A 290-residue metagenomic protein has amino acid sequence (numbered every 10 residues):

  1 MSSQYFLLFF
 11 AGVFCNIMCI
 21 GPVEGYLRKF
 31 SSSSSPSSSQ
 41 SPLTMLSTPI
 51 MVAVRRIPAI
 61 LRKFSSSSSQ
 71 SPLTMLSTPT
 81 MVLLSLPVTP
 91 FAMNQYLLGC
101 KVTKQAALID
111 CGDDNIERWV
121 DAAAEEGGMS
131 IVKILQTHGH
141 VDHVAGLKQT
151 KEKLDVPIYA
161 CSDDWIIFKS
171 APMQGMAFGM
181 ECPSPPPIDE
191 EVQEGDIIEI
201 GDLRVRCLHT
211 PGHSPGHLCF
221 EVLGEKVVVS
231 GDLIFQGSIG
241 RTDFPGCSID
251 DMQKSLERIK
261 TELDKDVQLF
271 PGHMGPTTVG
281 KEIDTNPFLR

Functional and structural regions predicted by a protein language model:
Y5-C15, C19, G25-K29, P36 (+2 more regions): N-terminal chloroplast transit peptides
F30, R62-S66, L73-M81: N-terminal mitochondrial targeting presequences
S77-G127, F220-S230: Conserved beta-strand hairpin/beta-sheet module of binuclear metal-dependent hydrolase folds, prominently
L86-V88, P187-D189, H209-P211: Short Gly/Pro-enriched turn/cap motifs at secondary-structure boundaries
K104, D114, M129, Q174-M176 (+1 more regions): Metallo-beta-lactamase
A106-D110, K133-Q136, H209: Short catalytic-loop micro-motif centered on adjacent basic/acidic residues
D114-L203, F288: Active-site HxH/HxHxD metal-binding segment of metal-dependent hydrolases
